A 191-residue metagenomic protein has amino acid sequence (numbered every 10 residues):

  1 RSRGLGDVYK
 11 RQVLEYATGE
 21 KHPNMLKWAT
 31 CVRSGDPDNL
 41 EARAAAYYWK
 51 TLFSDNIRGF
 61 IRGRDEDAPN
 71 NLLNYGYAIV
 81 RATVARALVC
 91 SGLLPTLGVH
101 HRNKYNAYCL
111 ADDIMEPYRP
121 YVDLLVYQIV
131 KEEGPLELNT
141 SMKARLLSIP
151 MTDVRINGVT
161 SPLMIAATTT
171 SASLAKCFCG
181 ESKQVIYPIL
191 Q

Functional and structural regions predicted by a protein language model:
R1-Y9: Single conserved hydrophobic/aromatic residue that forms the stacking wall/gate of nucleotide- or nucleobase-binding
R11-L73, Y77: Active-site phosphate/pyrophosphate-binding segments
I61-N71, P95-H101, N157-V159: Short, solvent-exposed helix-loop connector elements
N70-L94: Hydrophobic/aromatic-rich, well-ordered segments within soluble, folded domains that form packed cores
H101-L110: Small-residue-rich helix-loop
D112-G134: A structural-propensity feature for long, helix-poor, extended segments
T140-Q191: Acidic, carboxylate-rich catalytic segments that either coordinate divalent cations
